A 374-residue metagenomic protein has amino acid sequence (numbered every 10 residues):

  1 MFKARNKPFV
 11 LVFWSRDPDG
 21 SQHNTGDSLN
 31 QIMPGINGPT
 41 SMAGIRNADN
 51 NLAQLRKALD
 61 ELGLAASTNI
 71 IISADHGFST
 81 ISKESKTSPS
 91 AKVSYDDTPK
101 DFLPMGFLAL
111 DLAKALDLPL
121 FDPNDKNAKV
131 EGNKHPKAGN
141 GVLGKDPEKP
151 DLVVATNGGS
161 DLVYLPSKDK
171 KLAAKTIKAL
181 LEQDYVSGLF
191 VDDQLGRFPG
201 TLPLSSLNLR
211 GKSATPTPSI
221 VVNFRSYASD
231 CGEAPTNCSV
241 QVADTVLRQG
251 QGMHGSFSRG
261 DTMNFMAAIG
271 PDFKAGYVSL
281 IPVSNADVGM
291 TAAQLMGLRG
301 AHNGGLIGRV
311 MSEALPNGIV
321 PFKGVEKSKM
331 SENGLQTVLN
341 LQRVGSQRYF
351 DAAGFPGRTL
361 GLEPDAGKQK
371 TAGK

Functional and structural regions predicted by a protein language model:
M1-N47, Q54, E84-T87, G159 (+1 more regions): Active-site His/acidic residue clusters
P8-R16, S41-L59, T68-G77, V163 (+3 more regions): Beta-strand elements within well-structured catalytic alpha/beta cores of enzymes that handle phosphate/sulfate esters
P39-G44, L162-S167, G252-M253, K274-I281: Second-shell loop/turn segments in exported
Q54-N69, S73-L247, D365-G373: Secreted, luminal/periplasmic, and some membrane-associated catalytic domains that remodel anionic oxygen-ester
G158-D192, P271, L280-P316: Non-catalytic, well-ordered alpha-helical segments in soluble enzyme domains
S187-I220, L280, L298-M330: Polar, surface-exposed loop/tail segments that function as active-site lids or cofactor/substrate-recognition elements
D230-K274, S284, V344-A366: C-terminal, low-complexity/hydrophilic appendages and adjacent surface loops of extracellular/periplasmic anionic
N317-K374: Acidic, Ser/Thr-rich low-complexity intrinsically disordered segments
